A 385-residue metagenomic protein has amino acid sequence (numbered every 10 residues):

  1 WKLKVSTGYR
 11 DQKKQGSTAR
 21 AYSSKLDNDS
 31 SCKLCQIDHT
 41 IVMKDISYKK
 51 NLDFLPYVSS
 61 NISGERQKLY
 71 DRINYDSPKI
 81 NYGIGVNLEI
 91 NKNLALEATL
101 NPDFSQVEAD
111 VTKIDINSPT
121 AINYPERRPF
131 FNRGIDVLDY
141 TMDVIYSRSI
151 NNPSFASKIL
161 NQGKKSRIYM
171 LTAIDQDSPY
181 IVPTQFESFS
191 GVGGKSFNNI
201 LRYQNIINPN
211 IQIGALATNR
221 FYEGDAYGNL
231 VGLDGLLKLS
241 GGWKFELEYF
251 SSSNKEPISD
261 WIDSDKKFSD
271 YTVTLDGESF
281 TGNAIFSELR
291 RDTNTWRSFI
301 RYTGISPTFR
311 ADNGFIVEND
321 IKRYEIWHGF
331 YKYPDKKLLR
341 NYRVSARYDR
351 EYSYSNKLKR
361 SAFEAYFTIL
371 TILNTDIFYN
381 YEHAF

Functional and structural regions predicted by a protein language model:
W1, M43-L52, N93, K165 (+5 more regions): Short loop/turn motifs that connect adjacent beta-strands in outer-membrane beta-barrel proteins
W1-F54: Acidic/polar low-complexity flexible segments
T7-D11, V58-G64, L100-Q106, G163-K165 (+8 more regions): Transmembrane beta-strands of outer-membrane beta-barrel pores
G16-R20, R66-D71, D110-K113, Y180-E187 (+4 more regions): Outer-membrane beta-barrel translocator domains and adjoining extracellular loop/strand segments of Gram-negative
Q36-D45, I84-L88, S157-N161, L201-N205 (+4 more regions): Residues on the lipid-exposed face of transmembrane beta-strands in outer-membrane beta-barrel proteins
I46-Q67, I122-L138, K165-I168, N210-G214 (+1 more regions): Transmembrane beta-strand segments of Gram-negative outer membrane beta-barrel proteins
K50, N74-Y82, N151-F155, Q162 (+5 more regions): Residues that define the transmembrane beta-barrel architecture of outer-membrane proteins
N152-S154, L236-L239, E248-F385: Exposed, low-structure sequence patches enriched in small/polar residues
